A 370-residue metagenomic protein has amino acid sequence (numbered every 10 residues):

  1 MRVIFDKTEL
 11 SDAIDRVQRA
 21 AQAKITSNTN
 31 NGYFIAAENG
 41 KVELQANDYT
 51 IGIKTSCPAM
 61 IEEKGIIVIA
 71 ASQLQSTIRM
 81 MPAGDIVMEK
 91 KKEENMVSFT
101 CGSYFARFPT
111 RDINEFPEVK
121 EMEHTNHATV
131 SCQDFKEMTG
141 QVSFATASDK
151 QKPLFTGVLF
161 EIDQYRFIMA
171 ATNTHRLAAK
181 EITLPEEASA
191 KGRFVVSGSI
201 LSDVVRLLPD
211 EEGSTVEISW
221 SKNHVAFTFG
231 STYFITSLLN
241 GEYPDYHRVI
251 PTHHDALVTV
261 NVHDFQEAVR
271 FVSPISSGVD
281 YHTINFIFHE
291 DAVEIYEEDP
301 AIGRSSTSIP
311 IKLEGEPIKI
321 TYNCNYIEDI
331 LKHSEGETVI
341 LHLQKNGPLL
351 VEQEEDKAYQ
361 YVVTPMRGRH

Functional and structural regions predicted by a protein language model:
M1-H370: Structural preference for solvent-exposed beta-strand-turn elements and adjacent flexible terminal/loop segments within
